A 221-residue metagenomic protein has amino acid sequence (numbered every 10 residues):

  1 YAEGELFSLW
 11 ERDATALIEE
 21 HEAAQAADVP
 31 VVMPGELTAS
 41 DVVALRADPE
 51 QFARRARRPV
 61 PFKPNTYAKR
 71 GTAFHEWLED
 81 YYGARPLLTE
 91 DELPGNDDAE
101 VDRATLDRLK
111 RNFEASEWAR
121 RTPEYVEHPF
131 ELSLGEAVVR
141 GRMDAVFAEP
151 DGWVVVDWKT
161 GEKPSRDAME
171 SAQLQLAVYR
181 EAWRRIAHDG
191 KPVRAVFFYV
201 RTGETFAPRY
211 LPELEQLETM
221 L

Functional and structural regions predicted by a protein language model:
Y1-A84, R120: C-terminal, charged and often intrinsically disordered regions of DNA end-processing helicases and nucleases
G35, P49-P59, E79, P86-L93 (+2 more regions): Short acidic (Asp/Glu) and glycine-rich catalytic loops that position anionic groups and cofactors
L37, D48, N65, K69-W77 (+8 more regions): Generic recognition of stable, solvent-exposed alpha-helical segments in well-folded globular domains
D41, F52-A53, A73, Y125 (+2 more regions): Generic structural signal for residues positioned in beta-strands
D41-L45, V126-L134, M143-F147: Conserved helicase core region in the C-terminal RecA-like lobe
R57-L134, R209: A non-catalytic, helix-rich entry segment at domain boundaries
S133-E218: Mg2+/Mn2+-dependent nuclease catalytic core
